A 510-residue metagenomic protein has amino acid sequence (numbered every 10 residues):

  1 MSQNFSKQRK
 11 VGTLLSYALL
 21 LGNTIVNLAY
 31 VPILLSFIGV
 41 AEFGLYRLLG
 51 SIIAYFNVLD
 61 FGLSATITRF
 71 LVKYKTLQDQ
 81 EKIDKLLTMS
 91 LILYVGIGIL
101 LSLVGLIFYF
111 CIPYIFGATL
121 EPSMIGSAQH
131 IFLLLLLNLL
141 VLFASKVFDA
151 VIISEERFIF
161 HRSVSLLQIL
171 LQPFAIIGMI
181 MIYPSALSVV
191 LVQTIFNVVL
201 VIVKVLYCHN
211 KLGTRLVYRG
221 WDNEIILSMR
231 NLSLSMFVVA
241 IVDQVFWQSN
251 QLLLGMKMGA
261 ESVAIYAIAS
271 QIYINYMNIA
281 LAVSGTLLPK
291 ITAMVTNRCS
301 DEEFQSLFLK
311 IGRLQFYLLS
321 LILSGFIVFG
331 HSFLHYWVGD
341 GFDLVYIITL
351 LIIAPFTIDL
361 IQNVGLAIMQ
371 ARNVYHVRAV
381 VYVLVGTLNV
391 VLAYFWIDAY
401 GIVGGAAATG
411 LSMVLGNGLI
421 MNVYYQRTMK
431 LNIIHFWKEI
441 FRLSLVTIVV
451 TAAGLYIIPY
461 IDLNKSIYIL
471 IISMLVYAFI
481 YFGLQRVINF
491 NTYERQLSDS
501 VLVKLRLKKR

Functional and structural regions predicted by a protein language model:
M1-L28, E81-T88, I92, A128 (+3 more regions): N-terminal membrane topogenesis motif
M1-R9, S123, L187, K204-W247 (+3 more regions): Interhelical loop/hinge segments that connect adjacent transmembrane helices in multipass membrane
S2, L431-N432, L455-R510: Membrane-proximal transmembrane or re-entrant/amphipathic helices at the cytosolic face
Q8-K73, L101-L106, N138, P173 (+3 more regions): Signature of the first transmembrane helix
V11-N27, V192-K204, C208, N223-A293 (+4 more regions): Transmembrane helical elements of multi-pass membrane transporters/channels
Y30, F61-L77, S154, L212-G213 (+4 more regions): Helix-loop junctions and terminal segments of transmembrane helices in multi-pass membrane transport/translocation
I33-F37, A41-E42, I159, L170-I202 (+6 more regions): Membrane-interface helix-loop junctions in multi-pass transport and translocation proteins
L139-S165, P184-L187, I353-L384: Membrane-interface junctions at transmembrane-helix termini in multi-pass inner-membrane proteins
